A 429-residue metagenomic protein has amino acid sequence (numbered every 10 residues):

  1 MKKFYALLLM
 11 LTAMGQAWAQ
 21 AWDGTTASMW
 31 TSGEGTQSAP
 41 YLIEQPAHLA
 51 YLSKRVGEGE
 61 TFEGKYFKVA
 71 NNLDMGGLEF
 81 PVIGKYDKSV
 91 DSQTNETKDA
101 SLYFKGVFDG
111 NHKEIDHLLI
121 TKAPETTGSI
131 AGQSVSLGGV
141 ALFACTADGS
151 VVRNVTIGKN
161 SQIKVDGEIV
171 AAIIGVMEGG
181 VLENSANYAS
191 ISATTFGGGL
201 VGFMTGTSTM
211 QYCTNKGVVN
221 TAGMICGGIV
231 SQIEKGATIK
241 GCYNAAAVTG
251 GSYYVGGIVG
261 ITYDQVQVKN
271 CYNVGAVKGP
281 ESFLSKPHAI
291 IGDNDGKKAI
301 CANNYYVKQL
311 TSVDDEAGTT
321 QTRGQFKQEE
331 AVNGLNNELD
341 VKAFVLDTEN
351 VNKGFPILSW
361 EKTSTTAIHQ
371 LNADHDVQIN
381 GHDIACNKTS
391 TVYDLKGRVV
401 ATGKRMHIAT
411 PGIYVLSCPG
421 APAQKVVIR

Functional and structural regions predicted by a protein language model:
M1-F4, R429: Positively charged n-region of N-terminal signal peptides that target proteins for export
F4-A13: Sec-dependent N-terminal signal peptides
L9-M10, E330, G334-L335, R405: Enrichment for repetitive, rod-forming helical segments
L11-T12, K54, G403: Hydrophobic alpha-helical membrane-insertion segments
M14-A19: Sec/Tat signal peptide C-region and signal peptidase I cleavage site
Q20-H369: Surface-exposed repetitive/solenoidal architectures
H369-R429: C-terminal outer-membrane/trafficking sorting elements
